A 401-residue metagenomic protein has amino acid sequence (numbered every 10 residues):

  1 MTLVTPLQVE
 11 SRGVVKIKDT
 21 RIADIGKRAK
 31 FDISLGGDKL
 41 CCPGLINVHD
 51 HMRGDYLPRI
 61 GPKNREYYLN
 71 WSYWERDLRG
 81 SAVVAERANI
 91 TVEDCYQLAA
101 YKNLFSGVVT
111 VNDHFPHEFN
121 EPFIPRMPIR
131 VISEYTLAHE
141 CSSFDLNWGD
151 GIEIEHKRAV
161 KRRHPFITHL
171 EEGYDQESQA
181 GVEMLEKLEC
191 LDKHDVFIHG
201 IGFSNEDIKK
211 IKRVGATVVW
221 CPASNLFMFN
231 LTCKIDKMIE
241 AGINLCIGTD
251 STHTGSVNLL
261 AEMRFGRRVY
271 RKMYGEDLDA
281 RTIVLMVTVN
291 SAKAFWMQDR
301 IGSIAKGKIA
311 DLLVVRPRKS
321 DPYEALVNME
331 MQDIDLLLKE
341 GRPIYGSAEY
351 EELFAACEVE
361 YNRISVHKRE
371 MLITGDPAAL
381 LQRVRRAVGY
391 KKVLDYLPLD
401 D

Functional and structural regions predicted by a protein language model:
M1, V15, T20, D38 (+13 more regions): Divalent metal-coordination and catalytic microenvironments
M1-F31, S72, S81-T110, F115-P116 (+4 more regions): Active-site microenvironment of metallo-dependent hydrolases
G36-A99: Metal-associated gating/positioning segment near the N- to mid-region
N47, M52-G54, E172, H253 (+1 more regions): Short active-site segment of divalent metal-dependent hydrolases/proteases that encodes the spacing between
M52-R59, E177, N258, K319 (+1 more regions): Short, function-defining helix-loop hinge/capping sites that tune catalysis or transport
I90-L98, A180, E206, N230-C233 (+7 more regions): Conserved active-site and cofactor/substrate-binding residues in soluble primary-metabolism enzymes
H114, E118-F119, F123-T254: Active-site core of metal-dependent hydrolases
K187-L191, K234-P317, N328-P343: His/Asp/Glu-enriched, well-ordered alpha-helical/loop segment that forms or immediately abuts the divalent-metal
